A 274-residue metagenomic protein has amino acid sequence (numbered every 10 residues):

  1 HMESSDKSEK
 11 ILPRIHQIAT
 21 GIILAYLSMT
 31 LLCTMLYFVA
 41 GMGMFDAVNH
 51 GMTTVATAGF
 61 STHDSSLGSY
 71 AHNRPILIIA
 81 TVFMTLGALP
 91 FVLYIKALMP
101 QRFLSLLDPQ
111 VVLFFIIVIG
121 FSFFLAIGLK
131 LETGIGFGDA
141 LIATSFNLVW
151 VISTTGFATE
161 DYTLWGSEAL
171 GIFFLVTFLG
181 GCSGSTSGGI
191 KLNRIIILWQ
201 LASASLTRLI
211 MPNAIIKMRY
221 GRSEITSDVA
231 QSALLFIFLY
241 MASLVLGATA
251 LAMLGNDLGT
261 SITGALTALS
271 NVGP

Functional and structural regions predicted by a protein language model:
H1-P274: Membrane-proximal intracellular helices of multi-pass ion channels
